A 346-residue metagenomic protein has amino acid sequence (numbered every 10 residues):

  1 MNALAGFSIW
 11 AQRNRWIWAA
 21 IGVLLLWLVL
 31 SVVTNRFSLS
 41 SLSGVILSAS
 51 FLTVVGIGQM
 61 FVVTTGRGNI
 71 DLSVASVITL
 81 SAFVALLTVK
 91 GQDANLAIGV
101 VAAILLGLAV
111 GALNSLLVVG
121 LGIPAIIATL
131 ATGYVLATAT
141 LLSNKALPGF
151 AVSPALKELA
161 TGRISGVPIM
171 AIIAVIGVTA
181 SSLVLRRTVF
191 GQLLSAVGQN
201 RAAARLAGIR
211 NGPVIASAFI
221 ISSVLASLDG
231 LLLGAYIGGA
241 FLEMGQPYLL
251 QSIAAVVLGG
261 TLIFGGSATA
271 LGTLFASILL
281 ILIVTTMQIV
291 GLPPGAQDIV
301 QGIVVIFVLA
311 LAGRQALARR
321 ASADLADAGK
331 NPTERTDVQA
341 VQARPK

Functional and structural regions predicted by a protein language model:
M1-G56, Q92-I98, R344-K346: Membrane-interfacial amphipathic/re-entrant helices at transmembrane-helix boundaries
M1-L26, T179, L206, R210-P213 (+1 more regions): Cytosolic-side transmembrane-helix boundaries in multi-pass membrane proteins
A5-W10, T65-N69, L108-A151, V184-V189 (+1 more regions): Short loop segments and helix-boundary regions at transmembrane helix junctions of multi-pass inner-membrane proteins
L28-L30, T34, L39-G91, L121 (+2 more regions): Single transmembrane alpha-helix segments in multi-pass membrane proteins
A49-M60, S76-L80, L108-A112, V175-I176 (+4 more regions): Hydrophobic alpha-helical segments embedded in the membrane of multi-pass proteins
A94-A103, A109-N114, S165-F241, S252: Helix-loop-helix "hairpin" substructures at the membrane interface of multi-pass membrane proteins
L121, A125-R187, V214-S217, Y236-G245 (+2 more regions): Transmembrane helix-bundle core of multi-pass membrane transporters and related energy-transducing complexes
A226, Y236-G302: Transmembrane alpha-helical segments in multi-pass inner-membrane proteins
